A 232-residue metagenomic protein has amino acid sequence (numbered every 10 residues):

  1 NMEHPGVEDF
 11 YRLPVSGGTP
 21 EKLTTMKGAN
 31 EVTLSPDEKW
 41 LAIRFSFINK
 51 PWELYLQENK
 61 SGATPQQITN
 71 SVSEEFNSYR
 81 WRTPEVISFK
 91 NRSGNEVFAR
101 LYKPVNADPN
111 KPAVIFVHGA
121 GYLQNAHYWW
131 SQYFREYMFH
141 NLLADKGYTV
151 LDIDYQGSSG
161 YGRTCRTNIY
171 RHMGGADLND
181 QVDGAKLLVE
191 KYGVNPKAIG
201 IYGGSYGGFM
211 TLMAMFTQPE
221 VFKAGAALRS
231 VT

Functional and structural regions predicted by a protein language model:
R12-V15, S78-Y79: Flexible, solvent-exposed coil segments and beta strand-coil junctions, predominantly the extracellular/periplasmic
P14-G18, N59-G62: Short loop/turn segments that connect beta-strands within beta-propeller blades
L23-K27, N70: Surface loop/turn motifs at the tips and blade-to-blade linkers of beta-strand repeat domains
E31-T232: Serine-hydrolase catalytic core recognition
